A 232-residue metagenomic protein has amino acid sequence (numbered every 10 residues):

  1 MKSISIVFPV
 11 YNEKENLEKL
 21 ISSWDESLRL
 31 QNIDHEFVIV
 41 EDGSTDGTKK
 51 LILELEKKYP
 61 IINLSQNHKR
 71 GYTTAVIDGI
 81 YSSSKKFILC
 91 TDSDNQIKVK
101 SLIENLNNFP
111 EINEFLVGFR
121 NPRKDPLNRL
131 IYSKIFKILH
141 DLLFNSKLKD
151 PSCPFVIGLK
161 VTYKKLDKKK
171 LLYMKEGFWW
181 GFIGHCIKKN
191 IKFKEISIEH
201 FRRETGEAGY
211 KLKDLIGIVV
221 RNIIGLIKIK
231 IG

Functional and structural regions predicted by a protein language model:
M1-S3, E15, N145, K169-G232: Hydrophobic helical membrane-anchoring modules
K2-I4, D25-I39, P60-I62: Short loop->beta transition adjacent to catalytic acidic/histidine clusters or analogous donor-positioning motifs
V10-Y11, V40-D42: Conserved sequence signature across two-component system core domains
E13-L17, S44, Y72: Donor nucleotide-sugar binding loop of glycosyltransferases
E13-L28: Short, well-formed alpha-helical segments that are part of the catalytic scaffolds of diverse glycosyltransferases
H35, K49-S82: Conserved donor nucleotide-binding strand/loop of the catalytic core
E41-K50, N95: A conserved acidic beta->alpha catalytic loop
N67-S82, F87-C90, V99-E176, R203-K213 (+1 more regions): Acceptor/aglycone-binding surface of glycosyltransferases and processive sugar-polymer synthases
